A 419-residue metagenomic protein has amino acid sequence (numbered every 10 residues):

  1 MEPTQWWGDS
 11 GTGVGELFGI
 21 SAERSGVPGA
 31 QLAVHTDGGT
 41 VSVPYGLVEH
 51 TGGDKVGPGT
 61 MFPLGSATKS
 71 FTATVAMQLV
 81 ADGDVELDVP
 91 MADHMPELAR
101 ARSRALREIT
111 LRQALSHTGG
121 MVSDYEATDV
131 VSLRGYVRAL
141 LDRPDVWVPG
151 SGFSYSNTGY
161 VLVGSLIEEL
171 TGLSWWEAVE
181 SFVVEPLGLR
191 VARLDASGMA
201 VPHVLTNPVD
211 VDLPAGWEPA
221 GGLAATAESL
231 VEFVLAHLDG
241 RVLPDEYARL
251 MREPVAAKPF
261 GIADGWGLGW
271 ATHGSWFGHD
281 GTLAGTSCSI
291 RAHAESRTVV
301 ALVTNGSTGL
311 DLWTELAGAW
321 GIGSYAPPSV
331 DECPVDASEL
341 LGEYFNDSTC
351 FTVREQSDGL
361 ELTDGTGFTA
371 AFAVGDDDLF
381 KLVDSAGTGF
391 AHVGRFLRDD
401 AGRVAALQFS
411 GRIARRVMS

Functional and structural regions predicted by a protein language model:
T4-L64, D84-E86, A99-A101, V137-R138 (+1 more regions): Short, conserved catalytic-motif segment at the N-terminal edge
G13-G19, G38-T40, M61-D88, V163-E168 (+2 more regions): Active-site SXXK
G26-G29, A284-T286, T349: Short, small/polar residue-rich loop motifs at catalytic or cofactor-binding pockets
T36-H50, R102-I290, A294: Short, surface-exposed loop or secondary-structure junction motifs that flank catalytic or metal-binding residues
L47-H50, S307-T308, T388, R412-I413: A short acidic/small-residue loop/turn micro-motif
E86-R102, L187: Short, glycine/proline-biased beta-turn/loop segments that scaffold the active-site neighborhood
S289-G306, V404-F409: Short, well-ordered beta-strand elements
T314-S419: Peripheral terminal and inter-domain segments
